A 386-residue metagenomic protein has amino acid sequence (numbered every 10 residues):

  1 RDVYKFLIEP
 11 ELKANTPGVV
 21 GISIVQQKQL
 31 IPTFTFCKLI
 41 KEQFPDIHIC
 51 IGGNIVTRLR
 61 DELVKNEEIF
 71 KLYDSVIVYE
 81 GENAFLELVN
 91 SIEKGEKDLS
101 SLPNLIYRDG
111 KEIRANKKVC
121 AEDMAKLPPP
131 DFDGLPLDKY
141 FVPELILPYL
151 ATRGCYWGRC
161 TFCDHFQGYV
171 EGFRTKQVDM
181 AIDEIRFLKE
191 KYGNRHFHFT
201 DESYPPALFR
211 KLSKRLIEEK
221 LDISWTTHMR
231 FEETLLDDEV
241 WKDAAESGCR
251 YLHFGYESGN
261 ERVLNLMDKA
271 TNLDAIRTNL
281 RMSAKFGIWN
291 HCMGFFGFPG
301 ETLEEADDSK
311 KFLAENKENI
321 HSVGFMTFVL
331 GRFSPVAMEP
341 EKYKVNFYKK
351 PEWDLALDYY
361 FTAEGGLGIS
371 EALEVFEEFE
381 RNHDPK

Functional and structural regions predicted by a protein language model:
R1-Y4, D109-P143: Flexible inter-domain linker/hinge segments
D2-E11, R60-N66, V178-I185, L236-D243 (+1 more regions): Short, acidic/polar
D2-K117: Glycine-rich beta-alpha loop elements in corrinoid/cobalamin-binding modules across cobalamin-dependent enzymes
K13, E68-I69, K189-E190, A245 (+1 more regions): Non-catalytic positions within long, well-ordered alpha-helices that form the structural scaffold/packing of enzyme
T16, Y73, I217-K386: A structural motif corresponding to the C-terminal lobe/cap of the Radical SAM core domain
I22, I51, V78, H165 (+3 more regions): Conserved beta-strand positions
K97-L102, I113-N116, F173, R195-F197 (+3 more regions): Acidic/polar loop patches that form or flank catalytic/metal-binding clefts of enzymes that bind anionic ligands
A125-W289: Radical SAM [4Fe-4S] cluster-binding motif and immediate context
